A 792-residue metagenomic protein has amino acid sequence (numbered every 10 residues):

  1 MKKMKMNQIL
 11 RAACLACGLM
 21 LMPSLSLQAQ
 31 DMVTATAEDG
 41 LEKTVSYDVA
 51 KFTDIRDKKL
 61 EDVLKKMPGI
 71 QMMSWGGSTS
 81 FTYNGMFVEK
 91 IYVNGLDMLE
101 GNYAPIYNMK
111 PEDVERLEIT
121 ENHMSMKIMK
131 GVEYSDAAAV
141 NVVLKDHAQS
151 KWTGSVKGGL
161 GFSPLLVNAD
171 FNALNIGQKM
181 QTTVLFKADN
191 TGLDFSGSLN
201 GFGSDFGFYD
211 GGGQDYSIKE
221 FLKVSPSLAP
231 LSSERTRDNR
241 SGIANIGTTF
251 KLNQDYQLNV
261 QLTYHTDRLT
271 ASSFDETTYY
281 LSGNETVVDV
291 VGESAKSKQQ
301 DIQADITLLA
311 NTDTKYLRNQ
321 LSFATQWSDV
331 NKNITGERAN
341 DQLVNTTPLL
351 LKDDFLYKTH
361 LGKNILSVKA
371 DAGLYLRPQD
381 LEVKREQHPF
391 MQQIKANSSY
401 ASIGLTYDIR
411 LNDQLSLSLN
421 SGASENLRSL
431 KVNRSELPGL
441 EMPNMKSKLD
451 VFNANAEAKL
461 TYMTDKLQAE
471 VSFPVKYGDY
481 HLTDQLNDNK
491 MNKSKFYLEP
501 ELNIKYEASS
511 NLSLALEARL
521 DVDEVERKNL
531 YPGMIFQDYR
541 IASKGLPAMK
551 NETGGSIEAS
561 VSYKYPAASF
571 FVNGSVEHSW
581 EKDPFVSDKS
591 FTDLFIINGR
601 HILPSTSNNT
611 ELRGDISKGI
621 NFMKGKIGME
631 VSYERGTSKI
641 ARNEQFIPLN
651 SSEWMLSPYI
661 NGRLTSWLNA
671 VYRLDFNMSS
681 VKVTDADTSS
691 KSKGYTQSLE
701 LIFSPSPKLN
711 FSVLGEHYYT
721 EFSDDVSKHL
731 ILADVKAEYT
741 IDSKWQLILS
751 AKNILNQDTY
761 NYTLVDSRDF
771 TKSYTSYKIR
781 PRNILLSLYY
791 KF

Functional and structural regions predicted by a protein language model:
A13-S24: Bacterial N-terminal signal peptides
L15, A29-W327, Q342-G373, T406-L419 (+13 more regions): Membrane-proximal, glycine/serine-rich, low-complexity loop/turn segments characteristic of large bacterial
K130-G131, F195-G201, E220-L222, T270-V287 (+14 more regions): Outer-membrane beta-barrel translocator domains and adjoining extracellular loop/strand segments of Gram-negative
K151-F162, T182-F186, V475-D479, G545 (+4 more regions): Transmembrane beta-strand segments that form the barrel wall of outer-membrane beta-barrel proteins
S163, T236-D238, S294-Q300, A339-L349 (+10 more regions): Replace "Gram-negative outer membrane beta-barrel proteins" with "bacterial and organellar outer membrane beta-barrel
T249-D267, K296-T335, N340-D484, E507 (+4 more regions): Face-selective signature of the C-terminal outer-membrane beta-barrel domain
A515, N551-G599, T606-N608, I616-T637: Membrane-embedded beta-barrel scaffold of Gram-negative outer-membrane proteins
M655-M678, T684-F792: Conserved C-terminal beta-signal and adjacent last beta-strands/turns of outer-membrane beta-barrel proteins
